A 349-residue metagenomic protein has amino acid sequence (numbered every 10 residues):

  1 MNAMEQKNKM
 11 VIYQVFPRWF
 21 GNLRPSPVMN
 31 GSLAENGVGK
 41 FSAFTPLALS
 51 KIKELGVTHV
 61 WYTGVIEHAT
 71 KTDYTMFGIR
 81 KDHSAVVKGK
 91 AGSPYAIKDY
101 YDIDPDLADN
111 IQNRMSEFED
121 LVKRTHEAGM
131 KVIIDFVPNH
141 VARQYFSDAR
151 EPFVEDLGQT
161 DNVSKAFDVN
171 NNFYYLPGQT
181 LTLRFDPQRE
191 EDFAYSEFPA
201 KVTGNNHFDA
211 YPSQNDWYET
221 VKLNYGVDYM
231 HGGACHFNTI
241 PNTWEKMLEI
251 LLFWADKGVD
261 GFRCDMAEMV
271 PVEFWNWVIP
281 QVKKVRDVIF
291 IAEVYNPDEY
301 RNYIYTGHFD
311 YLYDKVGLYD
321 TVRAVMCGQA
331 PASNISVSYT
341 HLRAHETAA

Functional and structural regions predicted by a protein language model:
N2-K131, N139, F146: N-terminal structural segment of carbohydrate-active enzymes
R18, V65, V137-N139, A267-M269 (+1 more regions): Active-site beta-loop-alpha junctions enriched in small/polar residues
M29-F41, A96-N113, V221-N242, D260-M269: The substrate-binding groove and active-site-proximal loops of carbohydrate-active enzymes, especially glycoside
K40-K51, T239-W254: Short, acidic/polar
T70-G92, H140-S213, T306-L312: Aromatic- and acidic-residue-enriched segments that line the glycan-binding/catalytic groove of carbohydrate-active
F153, N170-T182, E249-R343: Active-site-proximal helices and loops of the catalytic beta/alpha 8
V154, D161-F167, N206-M247, K257 (+1 more regions): Active-site-adjacent "subsite" loops/lids of carbohydrate-active enzymes
A344-A348: A short, hydrophobic C-terminal helix/tail in secreted or cell-surface proteins
